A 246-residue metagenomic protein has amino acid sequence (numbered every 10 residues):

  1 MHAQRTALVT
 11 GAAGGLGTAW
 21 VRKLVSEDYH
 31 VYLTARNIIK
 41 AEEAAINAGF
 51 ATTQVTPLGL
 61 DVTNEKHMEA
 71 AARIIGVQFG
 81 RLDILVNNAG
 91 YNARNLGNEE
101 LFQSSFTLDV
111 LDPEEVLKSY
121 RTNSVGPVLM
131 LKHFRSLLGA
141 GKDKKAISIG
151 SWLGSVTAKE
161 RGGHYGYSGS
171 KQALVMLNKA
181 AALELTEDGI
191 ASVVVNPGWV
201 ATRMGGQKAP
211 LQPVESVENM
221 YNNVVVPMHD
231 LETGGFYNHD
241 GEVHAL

Functional and structural regions predicted by a protein language model:
V9-T10, N87-N88, K144-S151, A191-N196: Structural signature of the Rossmann-like NAD(P)-dependent dehydrogenase/reductase core
A13-G14: Conserved glycine-rich cofactor-binding loop
E27-E42: Conserved glycine-rich Rossmann-like NAD(P)H-binding loop of the short-chain dehydrogenase/reductase
F50-Q54, I74-N87, A93-R94, D112 (+1 more regions): A glycine-rich helix->loop->beta "capping" turn within Rossmann-like NAD(P)(H)-dependent oxidoreductase domains
G59-R73: The beta1-alpha1 cofactor-binding region of Rossmann-like NAD(H)/NADP(H)-dependent oxidoreductases
G90-N92, L96-Y120, V125-L129, R135-E187: Catalytic loop of short-chain dehydrogenase/reductase
V175, A182-V200, L231-F236: Conserved Rossmann-fold SDR core element
V194-P197, G206-L246: C-terminal helical subdomain
